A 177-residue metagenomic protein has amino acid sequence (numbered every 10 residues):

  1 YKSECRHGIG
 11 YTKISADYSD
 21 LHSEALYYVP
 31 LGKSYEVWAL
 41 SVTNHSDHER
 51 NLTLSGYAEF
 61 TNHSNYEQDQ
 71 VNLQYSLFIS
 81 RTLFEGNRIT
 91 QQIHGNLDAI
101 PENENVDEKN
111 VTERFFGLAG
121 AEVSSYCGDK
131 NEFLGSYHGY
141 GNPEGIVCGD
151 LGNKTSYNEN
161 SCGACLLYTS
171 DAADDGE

Functional and structural regions predicted by a protein language model:
Y1-Y35, N142-C165: Extended, loop-rich substrate-binding clefts of extracytoplasmic carbohydrate-active enzymes
I14, Y28-C148: Polysaccharide-binding surfaces and accessory modules of carbohydrate-active proteins
Y168-E177: Single conserved hydrophobic/aromatic residue that forms the stacking wall/gate of nucleotide- or nucleobase-binding
